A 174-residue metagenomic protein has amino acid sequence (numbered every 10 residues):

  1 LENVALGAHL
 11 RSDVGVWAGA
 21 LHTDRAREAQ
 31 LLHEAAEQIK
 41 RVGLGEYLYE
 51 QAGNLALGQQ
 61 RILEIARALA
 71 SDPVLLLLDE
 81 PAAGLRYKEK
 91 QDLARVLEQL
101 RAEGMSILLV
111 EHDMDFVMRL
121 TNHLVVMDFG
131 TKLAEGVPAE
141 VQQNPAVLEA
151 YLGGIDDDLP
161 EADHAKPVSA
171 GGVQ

Functional and structural regions predicted by a protein language model:
L1-Q174: Glycine-rich phosphate-binding loops of nucleotide-dependent enzymes
